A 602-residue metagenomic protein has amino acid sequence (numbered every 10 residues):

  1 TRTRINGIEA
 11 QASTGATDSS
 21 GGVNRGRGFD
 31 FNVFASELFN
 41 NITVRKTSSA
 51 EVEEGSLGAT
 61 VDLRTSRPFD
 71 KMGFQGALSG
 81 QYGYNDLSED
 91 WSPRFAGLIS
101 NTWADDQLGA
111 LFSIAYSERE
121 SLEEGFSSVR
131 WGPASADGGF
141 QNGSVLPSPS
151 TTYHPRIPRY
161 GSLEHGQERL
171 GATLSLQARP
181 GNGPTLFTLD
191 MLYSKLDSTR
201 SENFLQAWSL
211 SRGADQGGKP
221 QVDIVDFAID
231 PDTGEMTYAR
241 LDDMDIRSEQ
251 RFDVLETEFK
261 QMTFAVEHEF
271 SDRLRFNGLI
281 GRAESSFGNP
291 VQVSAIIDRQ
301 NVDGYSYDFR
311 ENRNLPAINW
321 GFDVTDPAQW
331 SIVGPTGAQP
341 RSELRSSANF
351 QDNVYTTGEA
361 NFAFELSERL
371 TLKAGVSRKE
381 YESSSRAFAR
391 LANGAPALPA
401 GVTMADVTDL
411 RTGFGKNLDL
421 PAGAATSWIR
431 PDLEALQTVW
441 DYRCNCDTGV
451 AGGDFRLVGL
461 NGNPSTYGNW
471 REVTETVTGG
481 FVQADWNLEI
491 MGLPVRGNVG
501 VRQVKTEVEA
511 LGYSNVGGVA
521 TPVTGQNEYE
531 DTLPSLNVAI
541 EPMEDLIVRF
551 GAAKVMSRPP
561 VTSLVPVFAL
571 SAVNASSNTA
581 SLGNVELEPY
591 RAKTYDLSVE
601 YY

Functional and structural regions predicted by a protein language model:
T1-T17, K46: Extracytoplasmic beta-strand/coil segments of soluble accessory domains associated with Gram-negative outer-membrane
A12, G21-F29, E37-V44, E51-S144 (+4 more regions): Outer-membrane beta-barrel translocator/receptor signature
G15-T17, R119-W131, T188-D223, D243-R247 (+5 more regions): Outer-membrane beta-barrel and related beta-rich outer-membrane complex signature in Gram-negative bacteria
A59-T65, Q81-Y82, W91-T102, I157-E202 (+8 more regions): Outer-membrane beta-barrel transmembrane strands
D137-P155, K219-M244, Y305-R341, A397-N469: Flexible glycine-rich, low-complexity coil/linker segments exposed to the extracellular/periplasmic environment
E202, G304-S306, G512, A520-N527 (+1 more regions): Outer-membrane beta-barrel domain signature, especially the mid-to-C-terminal portions of large Gram-negative OMP
I224-D226, S294-N314, T506-V538: Extended hydrophobic/aromatic segments used for targeting, binding, or gating
M404, L410-T412, K416, L420 (+3 more regions): Outer/extracellular conduits and scaffolds centered on Gram-negative outer-membrane beta-barrels
